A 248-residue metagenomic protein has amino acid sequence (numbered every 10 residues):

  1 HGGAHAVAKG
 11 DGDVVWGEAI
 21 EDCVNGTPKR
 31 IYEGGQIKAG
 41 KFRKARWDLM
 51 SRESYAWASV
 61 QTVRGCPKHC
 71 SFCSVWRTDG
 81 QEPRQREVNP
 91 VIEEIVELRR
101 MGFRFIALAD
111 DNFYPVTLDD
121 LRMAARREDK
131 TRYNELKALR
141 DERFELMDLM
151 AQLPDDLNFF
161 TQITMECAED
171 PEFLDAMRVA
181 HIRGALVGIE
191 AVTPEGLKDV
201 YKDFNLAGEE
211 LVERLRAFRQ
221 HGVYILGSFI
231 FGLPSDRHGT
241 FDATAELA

Functional and structural regions predicted by a protein language model:
H1-K41: Glycine-rich beta-alpha loop elements in corrinoid/cobalamin-binding modules across cobalamin-dependent enzymes
G2-E18, P154, A176-A185, A243-A248: Structural recognition of alpha->loop->beta junctions
K9-D13, Q85-V88, R140, H238: Generic detection of long, well-ordered alpha-helical segments
G17-A19, E33, F72, E195 (+1 more regions): Residue-level recognition of conserved structural "scaffold" positions that shape functional pockets and channels
R43-L226, L233, E246: Radical SAM [4Fe-4S] cluster-binding motif and immediate context
S235-F241: Active-site glycine- and acidic-residue-rich loops that bind and position anionic ligands or nucleotide-like cofactors
